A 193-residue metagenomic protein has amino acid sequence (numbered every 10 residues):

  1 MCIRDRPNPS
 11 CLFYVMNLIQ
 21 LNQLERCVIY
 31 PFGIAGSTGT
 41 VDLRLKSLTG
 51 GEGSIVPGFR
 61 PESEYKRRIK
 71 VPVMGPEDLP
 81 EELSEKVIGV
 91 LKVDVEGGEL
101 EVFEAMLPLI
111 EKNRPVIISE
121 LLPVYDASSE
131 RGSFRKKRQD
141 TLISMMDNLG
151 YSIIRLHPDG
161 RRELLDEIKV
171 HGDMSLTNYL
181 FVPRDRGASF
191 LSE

Functional and structural regions predicted by a protein language model:
M1-E193: Phosphate/nucleotide-binding beta-alpha loop and adjacent structural elements of enzyme active sites
